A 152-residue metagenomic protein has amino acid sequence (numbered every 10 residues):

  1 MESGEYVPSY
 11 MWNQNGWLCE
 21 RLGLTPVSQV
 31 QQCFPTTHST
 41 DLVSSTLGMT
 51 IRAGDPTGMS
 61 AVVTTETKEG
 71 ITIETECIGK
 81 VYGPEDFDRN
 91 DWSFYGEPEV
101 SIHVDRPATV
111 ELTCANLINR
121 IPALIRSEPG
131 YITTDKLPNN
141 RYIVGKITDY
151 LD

Functional and structural regions predicted by a protein language model:
M1-K80, P84-D88, P107, C114: Active-site-lining helix/loop region of Rossmann-like oxidoreductase modules
V81-D152: C-terminal helical cap and adjacent loop that interface with cofactors, partners, or active-site loops
